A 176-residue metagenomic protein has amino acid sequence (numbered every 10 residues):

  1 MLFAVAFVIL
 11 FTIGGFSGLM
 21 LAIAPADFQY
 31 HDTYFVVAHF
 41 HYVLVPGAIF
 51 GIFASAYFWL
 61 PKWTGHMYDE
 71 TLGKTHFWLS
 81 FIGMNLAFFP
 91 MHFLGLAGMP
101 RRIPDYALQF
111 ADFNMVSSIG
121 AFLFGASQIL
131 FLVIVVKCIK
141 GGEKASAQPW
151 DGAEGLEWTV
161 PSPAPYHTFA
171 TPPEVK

Functional and structural regions predicted by a protein language model:
M1-G18, Y34-V37, Y42-P46, F50-F89 (+1 more regions): Interfacial and helix-entry/exit segments of alpha-helical transmembrane bundles in multi-pass inner-membrane proteins
G15-F16, H76, H92, L108-M115 (+2 more regions): Core, highly hydrophobic multi-pass alpha-helical transmembrane subunits of bioenergetic inner membranes
L19-F40, H66, F93-M115: Membrane-interface interhelical loops and short amphipathic "cap" helices that link adjacent transmembrane segments
A24, L44-P46, G83, P90 (+3 more regions): Active-site proximal loops enriched in glycine and acidic residues that flank catalytic Cys/His/Asp and coordinate
I52-K62, F124-G141: Transmembrane alpha-helical segments in integral membrane proteins
H66-T71, I82, L86-F93, P104 (+2 more regions): The structured alpha-helical core of multi-pass membrane proteins
A97-Q109, V136-K176: Extramembrane terminal tails and long inter-domain/linker segments of multi-pass membrane proteins
N114, A121-F122: Intrinsically disordered, flexible peripheral segments
